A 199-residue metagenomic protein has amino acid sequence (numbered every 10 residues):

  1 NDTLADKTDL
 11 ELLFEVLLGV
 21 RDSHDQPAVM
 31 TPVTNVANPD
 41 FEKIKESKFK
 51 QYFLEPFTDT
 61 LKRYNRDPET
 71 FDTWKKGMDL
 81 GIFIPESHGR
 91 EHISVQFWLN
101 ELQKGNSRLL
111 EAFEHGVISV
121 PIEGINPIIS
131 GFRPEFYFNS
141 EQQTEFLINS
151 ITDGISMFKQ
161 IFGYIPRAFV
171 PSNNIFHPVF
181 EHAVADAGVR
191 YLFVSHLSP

Functional and structural regions predicted by a protein language model:
N1-A168, N174-P199: Catalytic alpha-helical scaffold of carbohydrate-active enzymes acting on polysaccharides/glycoconjugates
